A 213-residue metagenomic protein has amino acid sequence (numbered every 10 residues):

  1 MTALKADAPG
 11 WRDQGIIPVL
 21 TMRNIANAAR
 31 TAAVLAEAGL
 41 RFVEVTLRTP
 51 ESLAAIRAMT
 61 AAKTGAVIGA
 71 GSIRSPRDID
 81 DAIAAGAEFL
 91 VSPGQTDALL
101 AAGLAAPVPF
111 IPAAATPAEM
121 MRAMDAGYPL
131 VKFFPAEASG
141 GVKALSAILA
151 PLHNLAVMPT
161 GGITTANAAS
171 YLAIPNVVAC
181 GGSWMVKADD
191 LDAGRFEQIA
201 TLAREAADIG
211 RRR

Functional and structural regions predicted by a protein language model:
M1-E88, A105, N154, T165-A166 (+1 more regions): Conserved N-terminal beta1-alpha1 strand-loop-helix module at the mouth
K5, F89-V91, P159, A168-P175: Active-site-adjacent loop and "lid" segments of alpha/beta metabolic enzymes
T21-I25, A70-P76, S92-T96, P112-P117 (+2 more regions): Glycine-rich beta-to-alpha transition loops that act as phosphate-gripper elements at the mouths of alpha/beta enzyme
T31, S75-A85, A118-A126, K143 (+1 more regions): Catalytic cores of alpha/beta
A66-A70, E88-G94, P109-A113, P129-P135 (+2 more regions): Short hydrophobic/aromatic-enriched beta-strand-loop microsegments
D78, I83-A123: Hydrophobic, well-structured mid-protein blocks that either form specific transmembrane helices
F89, P93-L99, K132-V142, N176-Q198: Glycine-rich phosphate-binding active-site loops on the catalytic face of alpha/beta enzymes
R122, A138, K143-G161: Shared catalytic-loop signature of beta/alpha-barrel
